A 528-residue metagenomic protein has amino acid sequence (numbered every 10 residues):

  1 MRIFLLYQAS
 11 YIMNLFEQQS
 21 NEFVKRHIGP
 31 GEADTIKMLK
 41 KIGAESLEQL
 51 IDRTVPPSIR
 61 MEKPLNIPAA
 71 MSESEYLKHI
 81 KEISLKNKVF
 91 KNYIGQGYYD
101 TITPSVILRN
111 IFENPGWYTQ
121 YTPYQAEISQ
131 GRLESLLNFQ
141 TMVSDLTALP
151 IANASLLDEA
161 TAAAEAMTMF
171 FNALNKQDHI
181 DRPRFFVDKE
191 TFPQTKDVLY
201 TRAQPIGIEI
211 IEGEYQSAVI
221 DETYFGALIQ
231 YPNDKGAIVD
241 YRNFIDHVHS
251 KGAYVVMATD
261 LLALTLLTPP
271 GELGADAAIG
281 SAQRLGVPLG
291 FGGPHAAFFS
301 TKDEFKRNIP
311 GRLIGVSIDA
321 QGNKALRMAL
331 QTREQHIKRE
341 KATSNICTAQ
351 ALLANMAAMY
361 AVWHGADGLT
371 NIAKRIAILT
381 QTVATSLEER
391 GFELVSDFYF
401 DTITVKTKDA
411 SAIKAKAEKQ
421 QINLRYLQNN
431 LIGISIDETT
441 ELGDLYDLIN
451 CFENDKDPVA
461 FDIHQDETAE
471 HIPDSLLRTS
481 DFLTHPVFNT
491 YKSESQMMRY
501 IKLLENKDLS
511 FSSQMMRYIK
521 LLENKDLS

Functional and structural regions predicted by a protein language model:
M13-P30: Charged, compositionally biased N-terminal leader segments and the immediate start of the first structured element
E17, R60, N114-A126, M142-L149 (+7 more regions): Gly-rich Lys/Arg/Thr-decorated short loops/hinges at beta-loop-alpha junctions or inter-strand turns that position
P30, D52-N138, S144, I337-K338 (+3 more regions): N-terminal entrance/gating region of PLP-dependent enzymes' catalytic architecture
T101-T223, K507, F511-S513, R517-D526: PLP-dependent aspartate aminotransferase-fold enzymes
T161-A325, L387, F400, T404-T407 (+2 more regions): Conserved PLP-enzyme active-site core in the AAT-like
S217, K324, P458-S480: Long, charged amphipathic helices and adjacent flexible linkers at domain junctions
L285-S386, R390, V395-D397: Active-site C-terminal subdomain of aminotransferase-like
R390-E418, I436-T440, Y446: Conserved PLP-binding catalytic core of the aspartate aminotransferase-like
